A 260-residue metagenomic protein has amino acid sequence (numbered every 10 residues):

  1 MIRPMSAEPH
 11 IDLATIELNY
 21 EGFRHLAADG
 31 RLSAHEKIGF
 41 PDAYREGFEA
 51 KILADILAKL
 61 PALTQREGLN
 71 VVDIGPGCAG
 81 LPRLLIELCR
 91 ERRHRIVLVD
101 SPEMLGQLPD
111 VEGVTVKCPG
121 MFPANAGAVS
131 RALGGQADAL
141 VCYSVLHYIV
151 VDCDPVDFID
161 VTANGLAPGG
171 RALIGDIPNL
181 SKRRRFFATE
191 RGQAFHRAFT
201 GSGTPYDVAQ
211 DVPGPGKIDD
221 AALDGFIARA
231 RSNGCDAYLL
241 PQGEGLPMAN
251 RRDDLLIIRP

Functional and structural regions predicted by a protein language model:
M1-I38: N-terminal, positively charged/glycine-rich alpha-helical extensions of SAM-dependent methyltransferases
R24-P61: Class I SAM-dependent methyltransferase Rossmann-like catalytic core, especially the SAM/SAH-binding loop
G68-G77: Conserved class I S-adenosyl-L-methionine
C78-N125: Class I SAM-dependent methyltransferase SAM/SAH-binding core
V141: A conserved beta-strand element that flanks and buttresses the S-adenosyl-L-methionine
I149-V161: A short, conserved alpha-helix within the catalytic core of class I
G169-I177: Conserved beta-strand signature within the Rossmann-like core of class I S-adenosyl-L-methionine
P178-A230, D236, P241-E244: C-terminal alpha-helical "lid/dimerization" subdomain adjacent to the S-adenosyl-L-methionine
